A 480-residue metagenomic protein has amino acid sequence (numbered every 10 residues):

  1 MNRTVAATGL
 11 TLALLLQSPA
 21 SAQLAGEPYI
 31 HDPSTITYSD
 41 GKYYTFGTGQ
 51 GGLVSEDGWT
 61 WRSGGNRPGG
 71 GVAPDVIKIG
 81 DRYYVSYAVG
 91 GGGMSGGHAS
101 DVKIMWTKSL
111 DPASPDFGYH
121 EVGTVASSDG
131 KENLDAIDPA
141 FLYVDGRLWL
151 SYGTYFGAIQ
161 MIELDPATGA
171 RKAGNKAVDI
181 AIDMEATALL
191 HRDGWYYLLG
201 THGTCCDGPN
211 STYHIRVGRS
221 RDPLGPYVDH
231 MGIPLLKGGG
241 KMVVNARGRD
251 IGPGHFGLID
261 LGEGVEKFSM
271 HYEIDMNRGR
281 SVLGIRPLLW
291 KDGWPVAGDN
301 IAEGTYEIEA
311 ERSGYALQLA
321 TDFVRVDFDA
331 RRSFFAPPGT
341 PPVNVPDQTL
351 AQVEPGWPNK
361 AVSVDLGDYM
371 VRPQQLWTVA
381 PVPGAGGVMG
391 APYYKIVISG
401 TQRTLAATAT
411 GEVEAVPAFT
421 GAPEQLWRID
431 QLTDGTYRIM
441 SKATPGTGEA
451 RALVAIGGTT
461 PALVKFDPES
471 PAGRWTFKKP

Functional and structural regions predicted by a protein language model:
M1-T4: Positively charged n-region of N-terminal signal peptides that target proteins for export
A7-Q17: Bacterial N-terminal signal peptides
S21-F323, D329, T340-P341, V345 (+6 more regions): Carbohydrate-active catalytic/glycan-binding domains of CAZyme proteins, especially the secreted or lumenal ectodomains
L198, L288, R312-P337, V343-V362 (+2 more regions): A structural signal for the beta-strand cores of small, secreted beta-rich domains
C205-D207, P355-P358, T404, A418-T420 (+1 more regions): Functionally engaged cysteine thiol sites
K395-S399, R403-T404, E414-A418, Q425 (+1 more regions): Cationic, beta-structured binding surfaces that engage anionic biopolymers and membranes
V413-A418, T460-V464: Acidic, Ser/Thr/Gly/Pro-rich low-complexity segments and short DxT(G/T)-type signature motifs
T433-P480: Terminal recognition/anchoring or ligand-binding modules at protein termini
